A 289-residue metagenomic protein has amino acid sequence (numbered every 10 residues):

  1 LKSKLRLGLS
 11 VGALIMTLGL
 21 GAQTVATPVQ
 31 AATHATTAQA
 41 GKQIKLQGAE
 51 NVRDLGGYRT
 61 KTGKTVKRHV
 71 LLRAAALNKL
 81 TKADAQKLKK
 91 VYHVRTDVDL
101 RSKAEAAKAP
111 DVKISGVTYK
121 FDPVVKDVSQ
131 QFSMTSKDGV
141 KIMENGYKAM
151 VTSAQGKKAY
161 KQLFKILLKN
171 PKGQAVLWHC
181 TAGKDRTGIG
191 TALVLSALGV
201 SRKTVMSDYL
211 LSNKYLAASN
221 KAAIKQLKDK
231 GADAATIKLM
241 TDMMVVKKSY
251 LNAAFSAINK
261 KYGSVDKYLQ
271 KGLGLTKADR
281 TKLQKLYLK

Functional and structural regions predicted by a protein language model:
L1-S3: N-terminal secretory signal peptides that target proteins for export/translocation
R6-S10, T17-A175, A192-K289: Cys-dependent protein tyrosine phosphatase-like superfamily
L177-H179: Short beta-strand immediately N-terminal to the catalytic nucleophile in serine-hydrolase-like folds
A182, R186-T187: Ser/Thr-glycine-rich phosphate-binding loops at phosphate-binding pockets of nucleotides, nucleotide cofactors
